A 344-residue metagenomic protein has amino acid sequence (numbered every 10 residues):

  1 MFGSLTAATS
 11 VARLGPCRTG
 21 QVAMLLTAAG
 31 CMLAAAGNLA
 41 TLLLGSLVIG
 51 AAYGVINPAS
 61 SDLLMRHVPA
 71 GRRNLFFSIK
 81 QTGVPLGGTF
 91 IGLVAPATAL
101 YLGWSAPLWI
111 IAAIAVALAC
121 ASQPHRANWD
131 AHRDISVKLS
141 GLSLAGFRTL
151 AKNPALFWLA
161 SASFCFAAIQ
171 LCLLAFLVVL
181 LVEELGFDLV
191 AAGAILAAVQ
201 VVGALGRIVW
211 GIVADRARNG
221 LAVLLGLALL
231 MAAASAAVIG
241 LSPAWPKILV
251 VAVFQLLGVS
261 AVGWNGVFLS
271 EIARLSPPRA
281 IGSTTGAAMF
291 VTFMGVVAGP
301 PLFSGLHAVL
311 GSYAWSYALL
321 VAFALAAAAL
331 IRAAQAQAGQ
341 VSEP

Functional and structural regions predicted by a protein language model:
F2-L39: Conserved MFS/SLC helix-loop-helix module at the cytosolic interface between two early adjacent transmembrane helices
A12-M24, R216-L229: Cytoplasmic membrane-interface "Motif A"-like loop-to-helix N-cap segments of 12-TM Major Facilitator Superfamily
G45-G83: Cytoplasmic helix-loop-helix junction between adjacent transmembrane helices in 12-TM secondary transporters
K80-A127: Helix-loop-helix hairpin linking two adjacent transmembrane segments in secondary transporters
W129-L159: Juxtamembrane intracellular "pre-TM" segments in multi-pass secondary transporters
P154-Q200, A204: Extracytoplasmic gate region of multi-pass secondary transporters
G220-F268: C-terminal transmembrane helical hairpin of 12-TM major facilitator-type secondary transporters
L275-L310: A late C-terminal transmembrane helix in Major Facilitator Superfamily
